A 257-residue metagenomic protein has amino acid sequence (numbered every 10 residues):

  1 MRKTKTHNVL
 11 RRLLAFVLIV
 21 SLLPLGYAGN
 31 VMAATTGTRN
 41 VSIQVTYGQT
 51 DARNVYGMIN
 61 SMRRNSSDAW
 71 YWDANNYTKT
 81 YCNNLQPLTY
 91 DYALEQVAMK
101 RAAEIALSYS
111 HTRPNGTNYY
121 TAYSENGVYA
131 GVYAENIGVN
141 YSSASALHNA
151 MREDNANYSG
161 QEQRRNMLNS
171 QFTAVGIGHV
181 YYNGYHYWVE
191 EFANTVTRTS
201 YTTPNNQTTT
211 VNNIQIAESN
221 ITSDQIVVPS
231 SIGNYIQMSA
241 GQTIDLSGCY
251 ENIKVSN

Functional and structural regions predicted by a protein language model:
K3-L14: Bacterial N-terminal signal peptides that target proteins for export
L23-G37: Sec-dependent signal peptide cleavage junction
A34-N126, R164, S170-V175: Short, well-ordered surface patches within globular domains
K100-E104, R113-R198: A well-ordered secondary-structure block
R198-S223, V227, I244: Ser/Thr/Gly/Pro-rich low-complexity, disordered linker/stalk segments of secreted and cell-surface proteins
V227-P229, V255-N257: Change to "...patches in solvent-exposed regions of secreted, membrane-anchored, or virion-exposed structural
P229-Q237: Short, solvent-exposed loop/edge segments of extracellular or virion-exposed proteins
